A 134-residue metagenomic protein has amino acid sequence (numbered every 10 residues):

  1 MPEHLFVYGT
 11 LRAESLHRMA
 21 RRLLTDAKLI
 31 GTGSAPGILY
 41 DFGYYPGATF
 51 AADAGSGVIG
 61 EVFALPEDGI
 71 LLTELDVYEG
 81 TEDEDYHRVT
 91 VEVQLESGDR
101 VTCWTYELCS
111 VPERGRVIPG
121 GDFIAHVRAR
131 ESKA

Functional and structural regions predicted by a protein language model:
M1-A134: Glycine-aromatic micro-motifs
